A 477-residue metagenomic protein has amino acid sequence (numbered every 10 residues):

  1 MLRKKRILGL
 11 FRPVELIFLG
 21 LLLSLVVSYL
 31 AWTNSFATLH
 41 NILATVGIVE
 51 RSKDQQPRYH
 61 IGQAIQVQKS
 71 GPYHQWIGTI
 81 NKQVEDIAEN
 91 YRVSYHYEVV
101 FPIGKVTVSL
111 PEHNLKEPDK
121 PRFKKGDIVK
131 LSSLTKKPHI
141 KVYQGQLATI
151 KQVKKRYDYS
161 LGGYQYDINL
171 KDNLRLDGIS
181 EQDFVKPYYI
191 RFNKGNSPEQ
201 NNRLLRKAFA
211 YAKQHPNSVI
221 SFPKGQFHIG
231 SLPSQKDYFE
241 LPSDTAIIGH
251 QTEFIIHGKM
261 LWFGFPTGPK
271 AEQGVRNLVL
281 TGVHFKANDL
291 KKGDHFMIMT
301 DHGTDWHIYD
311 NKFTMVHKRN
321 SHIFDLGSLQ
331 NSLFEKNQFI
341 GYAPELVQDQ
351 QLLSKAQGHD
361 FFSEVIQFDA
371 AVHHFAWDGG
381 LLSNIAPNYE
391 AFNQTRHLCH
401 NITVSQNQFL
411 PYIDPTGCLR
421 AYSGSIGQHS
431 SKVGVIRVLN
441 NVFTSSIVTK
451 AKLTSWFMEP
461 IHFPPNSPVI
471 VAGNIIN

Functional and structural regions predicted by a protein language model:
R3-L21: N-terminal Sec-pathway targeting helices
T33-Q55: Ser/Thr/Pro/Gly-rich low-complexity linker/stalk segments immediately outside membranes or between
P57-K69, R122-T135: Short coil-to-beta transition motif at edge beta-strands of beta-rich domains
A64, E98, D167, Y238 (+10 more regions): Structural detector of coil-to-beta-strand junctions
A64, Q68-L110, L134-S180: Basic/aromatic-rich interaction segments and small domains that mediate binding to polyanionic partners
I190-S221, H228: Acidic Gly/Asp/Thr-rich repetitive segments characteristic of extracellular carbohydrate-active and adhesion proteins
H228-I248, F254-T281, K286-D305, D325-L326 (+1 more regions): Extracellular beta-strand-rich solenoid/capping regions of secreted or surface-exposed proteins that bind or remodel
D244-E253, Q273-A287, T304-V316, Q330-D414 (+2 more regions): Right-handed parallel beta-helix
